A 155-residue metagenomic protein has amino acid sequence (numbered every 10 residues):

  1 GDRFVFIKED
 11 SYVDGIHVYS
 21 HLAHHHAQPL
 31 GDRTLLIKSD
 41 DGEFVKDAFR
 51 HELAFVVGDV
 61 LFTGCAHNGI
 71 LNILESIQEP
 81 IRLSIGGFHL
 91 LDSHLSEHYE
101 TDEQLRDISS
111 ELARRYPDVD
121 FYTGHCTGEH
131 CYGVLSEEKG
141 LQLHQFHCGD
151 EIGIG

Functional and structural regions predicted by a protein language model:
G1-L53, L135-S136, Q142-G155: Metallo-beta-lactamase
R50, A54, G58-C148: Cap/insert and terminal regions of metallo-dependent hydrolase folds
